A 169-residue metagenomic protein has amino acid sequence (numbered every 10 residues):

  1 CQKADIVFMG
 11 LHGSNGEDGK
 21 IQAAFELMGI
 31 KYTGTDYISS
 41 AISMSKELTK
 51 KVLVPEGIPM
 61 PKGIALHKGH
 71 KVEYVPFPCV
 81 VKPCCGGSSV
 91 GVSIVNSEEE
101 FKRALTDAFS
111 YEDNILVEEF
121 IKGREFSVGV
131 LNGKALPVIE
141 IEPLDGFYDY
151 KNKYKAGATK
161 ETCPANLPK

Functional and structural regions predicted by a protein language model:
C1, S40-R124: Active-site nucleotide/adenylate-binding loops and adjacent lid/helix of ATP-dependent enzymes
C1-K62: Conserved N-proximal alpha/beta basic substrate-recognition cap immediately N-terminal to, or forming the N-lobe
G13, S89, P143-F147: Glycine-rich phosphate/pyrophosphate-binding beta-alpha loops
D18-K20, V90-G91, S127: Short glycine-/acidic-enriched loop or helix-start segments at secondary-structure transitions that form or flank
N96-K169: Phosphate-binding site of ATP-dependent enzymes
